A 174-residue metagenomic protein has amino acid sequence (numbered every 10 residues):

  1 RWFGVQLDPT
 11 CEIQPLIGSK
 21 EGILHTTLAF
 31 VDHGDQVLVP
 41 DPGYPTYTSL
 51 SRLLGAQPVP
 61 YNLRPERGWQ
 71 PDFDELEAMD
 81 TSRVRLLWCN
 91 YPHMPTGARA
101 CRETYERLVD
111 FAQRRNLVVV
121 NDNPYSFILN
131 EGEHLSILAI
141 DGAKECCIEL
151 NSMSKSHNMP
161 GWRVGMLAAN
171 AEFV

Functional and structural regions predicted by a protein language model:
R1-Q36: Phosphate-binding glycine-rich loop
R1-Q6, M79, E106, A168-V174: Short, intrinsically disordered, charge-balanced linker/junction segments flanking boundaries in proteins
L16, Y61, L150: Hydrophobic residues at beta-strand termini and immediately following loops that shape nucleotide-binding pockets
I17-E21, H25-L28, L38-A56: Substrate-binding/gating loop at the entrance of the active-site cleft, primarily in PLP-dependent aminotransferase-like
D35, A56, R114-V118, A143-E145: A short helix->loop->beta-strand "cap" motif at the edges of active sites that frequently abuts
V59, L63-E131: Active-site phosphate-binding strand-loop segment of PLP-dependent enzymes
I140-V174: Conserved core segment of the aminotransferase class I/II
